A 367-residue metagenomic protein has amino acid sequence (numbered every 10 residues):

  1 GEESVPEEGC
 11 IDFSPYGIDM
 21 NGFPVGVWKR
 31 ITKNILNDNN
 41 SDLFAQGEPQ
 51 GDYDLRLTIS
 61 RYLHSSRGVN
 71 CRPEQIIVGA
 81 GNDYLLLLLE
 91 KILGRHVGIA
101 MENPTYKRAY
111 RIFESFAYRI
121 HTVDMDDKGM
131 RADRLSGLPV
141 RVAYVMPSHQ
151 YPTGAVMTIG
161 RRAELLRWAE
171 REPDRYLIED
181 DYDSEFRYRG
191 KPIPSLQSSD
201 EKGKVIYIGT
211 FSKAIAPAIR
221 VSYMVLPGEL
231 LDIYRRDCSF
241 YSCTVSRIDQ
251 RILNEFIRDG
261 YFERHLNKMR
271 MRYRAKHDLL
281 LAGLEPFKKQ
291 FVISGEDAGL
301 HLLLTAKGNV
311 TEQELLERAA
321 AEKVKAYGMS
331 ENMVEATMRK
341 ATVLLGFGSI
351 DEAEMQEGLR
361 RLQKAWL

Functional and structural regions predicted by a protein language model:
G1-P49, A321-V324: N-terminal "arm"/small-domain region of PLP-dependent enzymes with the aminotransferase-like
T32-D174, S184-E185, K191-S199, Y273: Conserved core of the PLP fold type I
N103, K107-I112, V140, Y176 (+9 more regions): A generic "structured core" feature
D180-D181: Walker B catalytic acidic pair
E201-M271: Conserved core segment of the aminotransferase class I/II
L226, L303-G308, A326-R360, A365: Conserved PLP-binding active-site segment of the aspartate aminotransferase-like
M271-L281, F291-T305, E312, E317-R318: Conserved glycine-rich beta-strand-loop-beta hairpin in the small C-terminal domain of fold type I
